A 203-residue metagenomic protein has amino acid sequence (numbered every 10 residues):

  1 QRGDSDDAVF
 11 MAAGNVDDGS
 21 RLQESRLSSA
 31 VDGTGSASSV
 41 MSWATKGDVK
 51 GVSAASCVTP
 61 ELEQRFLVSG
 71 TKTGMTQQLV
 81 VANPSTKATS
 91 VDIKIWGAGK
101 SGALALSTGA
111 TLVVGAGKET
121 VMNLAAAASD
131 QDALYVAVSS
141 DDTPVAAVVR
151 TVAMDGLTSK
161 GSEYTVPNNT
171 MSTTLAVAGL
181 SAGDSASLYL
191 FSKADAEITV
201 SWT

Functional and structural regions predicted by a protein language model:
Q1-G35, N169-L175, G179: Extracytoplasmic low-complexity, Pro/Thr/Ser/Ala/Gly-rich segments that lie immediately after a secretion/anchoring
G3-L22, G102-Q131, Y135, T203: Intrinsically disordered, low-complexity Pro/Gly/Ser/Thr-rich segments with frequent PxxP/GP/PP motifs and embedded
D17-Q23, D32-S38, A44-T45, T59-F66 (+4 more regions): An N-terminus-focused feature that recognizes amino-terminal "leader" regions
D32-V40, Q131-G156: Predominantly extracellular/luminal regions of secreted and cell-surface proteins, especially disulfide-bonded
S42-V80, V145-K193: Conserved functional hotspot residues at active sites or interaction interfaces
Q64-G74, T86-V114, M122, A128 (+1 more regions): Intrinsically disordered, low-complexity linker/loop segments enriched in Gly/Pro and charged/polar residues
T76, A105-G109, E119-V121, A133-Y135 (+3 more regions): Transmembrane beta-barrel architecture of outer membranes
V81-A103, S140-D141, Y189-T203: Short acidic, flexible loop segments centered on an aromatic residue
